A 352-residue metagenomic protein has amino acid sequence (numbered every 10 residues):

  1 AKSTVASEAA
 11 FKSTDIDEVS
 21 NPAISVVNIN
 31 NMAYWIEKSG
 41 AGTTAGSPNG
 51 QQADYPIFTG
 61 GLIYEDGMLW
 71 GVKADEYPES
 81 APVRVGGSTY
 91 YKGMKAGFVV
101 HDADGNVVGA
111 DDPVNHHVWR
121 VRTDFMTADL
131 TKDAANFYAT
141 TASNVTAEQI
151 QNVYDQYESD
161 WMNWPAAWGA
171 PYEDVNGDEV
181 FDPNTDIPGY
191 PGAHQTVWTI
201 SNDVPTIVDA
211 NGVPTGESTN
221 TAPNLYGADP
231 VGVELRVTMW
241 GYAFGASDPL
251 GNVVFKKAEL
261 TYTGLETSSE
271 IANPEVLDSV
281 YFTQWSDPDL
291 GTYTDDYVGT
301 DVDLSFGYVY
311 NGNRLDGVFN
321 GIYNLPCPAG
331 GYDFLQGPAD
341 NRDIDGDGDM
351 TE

Functional and structural regions predicted by a protein language model:
A1-E352: Extracellular/surface-associated beta-sandwich interaction domains
